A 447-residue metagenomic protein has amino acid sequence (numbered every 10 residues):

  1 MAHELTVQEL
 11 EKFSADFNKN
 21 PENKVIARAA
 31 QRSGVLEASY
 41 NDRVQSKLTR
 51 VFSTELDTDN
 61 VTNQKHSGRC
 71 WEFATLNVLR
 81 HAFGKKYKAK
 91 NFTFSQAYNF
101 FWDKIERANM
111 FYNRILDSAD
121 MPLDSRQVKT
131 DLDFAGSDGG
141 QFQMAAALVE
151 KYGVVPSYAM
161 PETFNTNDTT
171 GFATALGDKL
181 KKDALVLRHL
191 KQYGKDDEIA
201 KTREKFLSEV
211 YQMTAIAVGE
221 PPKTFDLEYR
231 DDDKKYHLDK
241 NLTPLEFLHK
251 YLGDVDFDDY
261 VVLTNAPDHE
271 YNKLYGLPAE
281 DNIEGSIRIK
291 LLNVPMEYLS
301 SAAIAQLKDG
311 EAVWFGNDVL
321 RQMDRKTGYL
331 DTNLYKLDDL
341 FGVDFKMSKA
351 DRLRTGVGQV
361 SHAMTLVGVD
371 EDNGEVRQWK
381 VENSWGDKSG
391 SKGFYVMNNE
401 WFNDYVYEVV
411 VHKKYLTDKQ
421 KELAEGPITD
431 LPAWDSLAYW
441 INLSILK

Functional and structural regions predicted by a protein language model:
A2-D59: N-terminal regions that are enriched for targeting/export leaders and immediately downstream pro/stem segments
Q45-V313, W379, S389-K392, N399 (+1 more regions): Active-site nucleophile-adjacent alpha helix/oxyanion-hole segment immediately C-terminal to the catalytic cysteine
C70, V149, R354-G386: Catalytic nucleophile-His microenvironment captured as a short glycine-rich beta-strand/loop that brackets
F73, F315-D318, V367: Short His-Asn-centered micro-motif
S286-S361: Long, positively charged binding patches that form subdomain-scale interaction surfaces for polyanionic ligands
I289, L299-A305, D351-G356, T365-D370 (+4 more regions): Generic recognition of flexible, low-complexity loop/linker segments
V319-D324, G328-M347, D370-N373, W379-S389 (+1 more regions): Active/binding-pocket-proximal capping segment
D372, R377-K447: Conserved catalytic-core surface of thiol
